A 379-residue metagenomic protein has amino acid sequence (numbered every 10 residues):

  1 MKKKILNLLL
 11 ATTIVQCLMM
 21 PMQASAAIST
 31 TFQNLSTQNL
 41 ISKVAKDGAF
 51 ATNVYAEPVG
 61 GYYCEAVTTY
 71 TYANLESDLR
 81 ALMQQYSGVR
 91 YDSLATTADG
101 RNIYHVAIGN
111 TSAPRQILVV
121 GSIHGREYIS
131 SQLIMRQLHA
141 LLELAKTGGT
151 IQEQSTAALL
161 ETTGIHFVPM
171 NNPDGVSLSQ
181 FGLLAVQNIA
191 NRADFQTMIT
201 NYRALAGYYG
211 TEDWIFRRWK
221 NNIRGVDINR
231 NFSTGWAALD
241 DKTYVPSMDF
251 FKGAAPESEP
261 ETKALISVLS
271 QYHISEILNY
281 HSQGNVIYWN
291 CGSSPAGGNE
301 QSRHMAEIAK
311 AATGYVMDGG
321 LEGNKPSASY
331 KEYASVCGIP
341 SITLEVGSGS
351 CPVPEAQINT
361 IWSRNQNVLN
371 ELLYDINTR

Functional and structural regions predicted by a protein language model:
M1-L9: Bacterial N-terminal signal peptides that target proteins for export
V15-A24: C-terminal segment of classical bacterial N-terminal signal peptides
A27-D99: Short glycine- and acidic-rich boundary segments immediately preceding or forming the N-terminal edge of structured
D78-Y86, R136-T147, M170, V268-Y272 (+3 more regions): Structured segments of extracytoplasmic/periplasmic soluble domains in secreted or envelope-associated proteins
G100-I103, I151-Q154, N324-K331: Alpha-helical scaffolding within the catalytic cores of extracellular/periplasmic polymer-degrading hydrolases
R101, N110-Q116: Proline/glycine-enriched tight loop/beta-turn segments at coil->beta junctions that connect or precede beta-strands
I129, R136-L138, L142-N290, T343: Active-site/substrate-binding loop(s) of hydrolase catalytic cores
R217, F232-R379: Metallocarboxypeptidase
